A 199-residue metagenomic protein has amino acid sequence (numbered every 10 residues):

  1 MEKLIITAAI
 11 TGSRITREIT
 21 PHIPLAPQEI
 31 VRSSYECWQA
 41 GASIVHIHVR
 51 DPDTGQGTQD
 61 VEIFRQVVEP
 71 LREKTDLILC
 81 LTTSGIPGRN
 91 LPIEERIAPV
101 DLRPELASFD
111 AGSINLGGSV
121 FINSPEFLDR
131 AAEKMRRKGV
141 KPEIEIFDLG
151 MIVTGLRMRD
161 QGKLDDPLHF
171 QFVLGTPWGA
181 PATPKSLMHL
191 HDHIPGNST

Functional and structural regions predicted by a protein language model:
M1-H22, S108-N115: N-terminal small/glycine-rich loop or linker at the start of catalytic domains across soluble metabolic enzymes
M1-I6, G41-S43, E73-L79, L102-E105 (+3 more regions): Short, well-ordered coil/turn segments that N-cap beta-strands
A8, G55-T83, R130-R137, H189-S198: Alpha-helix-loop-beta-strand connector modules within alpha/beta enzyme cores
I10-R14, V49-D53, L79, T83-P87 (+3 more regions): Active-site-proximal loop/turn and secondary-structure-junction residues that shape catalytic pockets, frequently
E18, S43-V67, L116, V173-L174 (+1 more regions): Glycine-rich, proline-tolerant flexible connector loops at the mouths of alpha/beta enzymes
I30, C37, H48, A107 (+1 more regions): Conserved, mostly hydrophobic/aromatic
G57-I122: Active-site beta->alpha loop and helix N-cap motifs at the rims of alpha/beta catalytic domains
L106-T199: Catalytic alpha/beta core domains of metabolic enzymes, predominantly
